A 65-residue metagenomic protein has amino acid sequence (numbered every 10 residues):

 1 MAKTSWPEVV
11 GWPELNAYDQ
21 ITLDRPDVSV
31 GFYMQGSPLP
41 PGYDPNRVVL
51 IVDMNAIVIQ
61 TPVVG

Functional and structural regions predicted by a protein language model:
M1-G65: Exposed, flexible binding/inhibitory loops of compact, secreted disulfide-stabilized domains
